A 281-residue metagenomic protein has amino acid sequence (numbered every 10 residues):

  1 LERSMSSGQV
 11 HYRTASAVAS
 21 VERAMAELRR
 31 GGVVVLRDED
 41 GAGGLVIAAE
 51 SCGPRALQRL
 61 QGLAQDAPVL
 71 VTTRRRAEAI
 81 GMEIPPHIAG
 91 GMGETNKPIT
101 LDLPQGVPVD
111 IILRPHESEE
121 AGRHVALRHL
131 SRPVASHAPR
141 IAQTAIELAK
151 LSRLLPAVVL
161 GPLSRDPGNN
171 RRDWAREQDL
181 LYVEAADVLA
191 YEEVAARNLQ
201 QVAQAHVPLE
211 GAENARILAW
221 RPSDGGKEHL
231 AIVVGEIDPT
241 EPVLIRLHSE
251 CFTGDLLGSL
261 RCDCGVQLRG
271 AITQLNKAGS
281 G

Functional and structural regions predicted by a protein language model:
E2-G281: Catalytic domains of riboflavin
